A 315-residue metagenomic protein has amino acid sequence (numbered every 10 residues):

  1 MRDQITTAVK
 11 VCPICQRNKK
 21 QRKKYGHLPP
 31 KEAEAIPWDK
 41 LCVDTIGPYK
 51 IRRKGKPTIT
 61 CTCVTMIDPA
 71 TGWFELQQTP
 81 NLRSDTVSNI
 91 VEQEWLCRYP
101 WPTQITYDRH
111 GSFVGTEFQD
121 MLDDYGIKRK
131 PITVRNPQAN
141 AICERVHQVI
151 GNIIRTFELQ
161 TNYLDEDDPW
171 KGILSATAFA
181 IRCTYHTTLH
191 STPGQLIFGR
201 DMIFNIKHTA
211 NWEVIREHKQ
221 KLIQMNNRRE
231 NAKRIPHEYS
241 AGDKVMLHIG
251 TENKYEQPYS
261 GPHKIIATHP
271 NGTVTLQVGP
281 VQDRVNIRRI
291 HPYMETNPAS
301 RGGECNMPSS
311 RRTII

Functional and structural regions predicted by a protein language model:
M1-Q16: Conserved short alpha-helical interface segments
K10-C12, K19-R22, K40, G111-I315: Domain-scale segment recognizer with a strong primary affinity for retroviral/LTR-retrotransposon integrase
K24-V43: Structured nucleic-acid-interacting core domains from mobile-element enzymes and related host factors, especially RNase
P37-E75, E252: An active-site-proximal beta-strand-loop segment
T71-W73, R98-Q104: Short, surface-exposed connector motifs at secondary-structure boundaries
G72-Q77, K130-I132: Short small-residue beta-strand/loop micro-motif enriched in glycine and branched aliphatics
L76-R98: Active-site beta-loop-alpha junctions of metal-dependent nucleic acid enzymes, especially the RNase H-like/DDE
L82, W101-V114, N140: Acidic/histidine-rich, metal-coordinating catalytic segments
